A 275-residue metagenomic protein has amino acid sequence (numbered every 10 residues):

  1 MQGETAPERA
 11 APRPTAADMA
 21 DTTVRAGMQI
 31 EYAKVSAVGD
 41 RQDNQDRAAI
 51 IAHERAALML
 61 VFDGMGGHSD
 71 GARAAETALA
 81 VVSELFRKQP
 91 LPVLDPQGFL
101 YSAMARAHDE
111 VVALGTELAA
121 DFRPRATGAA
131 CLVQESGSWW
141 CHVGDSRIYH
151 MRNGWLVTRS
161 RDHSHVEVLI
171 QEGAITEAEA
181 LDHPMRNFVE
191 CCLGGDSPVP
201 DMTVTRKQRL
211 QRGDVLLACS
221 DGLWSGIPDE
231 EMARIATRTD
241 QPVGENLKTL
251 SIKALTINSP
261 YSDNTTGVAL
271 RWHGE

Functional and structural regions predicted by a protein language model:
M1-E275: PP2C/PPM-type serine/threonine phosphatase catalytic domain
